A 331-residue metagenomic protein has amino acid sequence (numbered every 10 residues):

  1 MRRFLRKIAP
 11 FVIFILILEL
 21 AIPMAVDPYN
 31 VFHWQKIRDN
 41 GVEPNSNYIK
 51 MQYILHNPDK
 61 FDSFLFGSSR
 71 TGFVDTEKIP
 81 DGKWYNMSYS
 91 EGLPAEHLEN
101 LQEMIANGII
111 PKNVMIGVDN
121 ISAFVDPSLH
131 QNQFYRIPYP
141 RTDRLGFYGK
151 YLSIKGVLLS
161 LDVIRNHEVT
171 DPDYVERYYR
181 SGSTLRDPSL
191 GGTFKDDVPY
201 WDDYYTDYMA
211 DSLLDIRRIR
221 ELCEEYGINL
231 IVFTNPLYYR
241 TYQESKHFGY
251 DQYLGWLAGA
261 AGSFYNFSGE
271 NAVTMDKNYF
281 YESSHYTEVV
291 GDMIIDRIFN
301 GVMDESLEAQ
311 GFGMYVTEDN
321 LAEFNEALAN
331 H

Functional and structural regions predicted by a protein language model:
R6-D27: Hydrophobic membrane-insertion alpha-helices, especially the h-region of bacterial N-terminal signal peptides
A25-I49: Alpha-helical transmembrane signal-anchor/signal-peptide segments
V42-F66: Short extracytoplasmic
K60-D62, G82, I110-N113, E224-I231 (+1 more regions): Loop/turn elements at helix/coil->beta-strand transitions in domains of secreted/extracellular proteins
F66, R70-Y148: Membrane-embedded segments
G117-V118, P127-Y226, M303, A309-H331: Secreted/periplasmic serine-hydrolase-like ester/acetyl group-modifying domain
T193-D276: Flexible, glycine-rich surface segments
E244, Q252-H331: C-terminal regions of proteins
